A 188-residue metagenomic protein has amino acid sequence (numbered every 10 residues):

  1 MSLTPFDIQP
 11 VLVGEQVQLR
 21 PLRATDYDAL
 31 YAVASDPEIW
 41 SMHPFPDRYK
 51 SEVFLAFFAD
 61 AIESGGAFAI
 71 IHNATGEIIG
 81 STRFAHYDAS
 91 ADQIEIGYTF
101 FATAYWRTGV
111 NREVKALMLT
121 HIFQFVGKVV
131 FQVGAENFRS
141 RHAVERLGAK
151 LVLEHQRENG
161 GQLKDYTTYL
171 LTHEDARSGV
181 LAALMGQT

Functional and structural regions predicted by a protein language model:
M1-T108, H121, K128, V152 (+1 more regions): GNAT-family acyltransferases
R107-H121, H142, R146: Conserved acetyl-CoA-binding loop-helix of GNAT-fold acetyltransferases
V129-V133: Conserved hydrophobic beta-strand within the GNAT/NAT acetyltransferase core sheet that lines the active-site cleft
N137-L153: Conserved active-site alpha-helix within GNAT-family acetyltransferase domains
